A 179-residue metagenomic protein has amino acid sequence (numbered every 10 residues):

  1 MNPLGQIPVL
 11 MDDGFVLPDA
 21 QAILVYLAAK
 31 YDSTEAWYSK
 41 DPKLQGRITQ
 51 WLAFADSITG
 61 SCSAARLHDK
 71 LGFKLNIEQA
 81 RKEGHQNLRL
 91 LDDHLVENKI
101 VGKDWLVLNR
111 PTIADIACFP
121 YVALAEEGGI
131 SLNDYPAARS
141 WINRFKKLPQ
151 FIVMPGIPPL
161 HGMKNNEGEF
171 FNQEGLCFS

Functional and structural regions predicted by a protein language model:
M1-H85, E97: GST-like domain detector, emphasizing the conserved glutathione-binding G-site in the N-terminal thioredoxin-like
Q21-A22, G46, S57, K82-R89 (+3 more regions): A structural signal for well-ordered alpha-helical segments within the folded catalytic domains of diverse enzymes
L24, A28, T49-L52, H85-L88 (+3 more regions): Non-transmembrane alpha-helical segments in soluble domains of secreted/periplasmic/extracellular proteins
Y31, L95, G128-G129, P149: A broad structural signal for alpha-helix termini and local helix breaks/kinks
I48, Q150-I152: Short beta-strand edge/turn micro-motifs at domain boundaries
C62-S63, W105-F145, I152: GST superfamily/GST-like fold recognition
L91-V107: Hydrophobic alpha-helical bundle segments that form small-molecule/ligand-binding pockets
I157-S179: Acidic/histidine-enriched, glycine/proline-rich intrinsically disordered or flexible terminal extensions
